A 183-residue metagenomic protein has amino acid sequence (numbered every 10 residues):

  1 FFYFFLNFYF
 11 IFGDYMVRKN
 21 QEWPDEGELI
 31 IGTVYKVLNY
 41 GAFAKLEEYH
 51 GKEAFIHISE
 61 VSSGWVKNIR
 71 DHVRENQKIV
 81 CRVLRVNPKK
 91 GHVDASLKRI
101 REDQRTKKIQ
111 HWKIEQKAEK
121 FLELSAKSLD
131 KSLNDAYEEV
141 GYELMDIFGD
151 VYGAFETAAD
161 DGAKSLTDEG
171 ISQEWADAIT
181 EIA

Functional and structural regions predicted by a protein language model:
Y3, F8-A183: Single-stranded RNA-binding regions, centering on S1/OB-family and related RNA-binding modules
